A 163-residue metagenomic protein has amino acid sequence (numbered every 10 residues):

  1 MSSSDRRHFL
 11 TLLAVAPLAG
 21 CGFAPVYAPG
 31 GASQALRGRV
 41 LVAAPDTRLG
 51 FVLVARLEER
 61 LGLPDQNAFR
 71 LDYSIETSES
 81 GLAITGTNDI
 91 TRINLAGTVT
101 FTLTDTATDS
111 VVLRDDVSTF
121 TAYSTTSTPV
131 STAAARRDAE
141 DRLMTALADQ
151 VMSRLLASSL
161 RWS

Functional and structural regions predicted by a protein language model:
M1-G20: N-terminal secretory signal peptides and thylakoid transit peptides that target proteins across membranes
A19-R37: Bacterial Sec signal peptide processing site at the extreme N-terminus
Q34-A44, T128: Acidic/histidine-rich, surface-exposed loop or edge segments in extracytoplasmic proteins
V40-S74: Post-signal-peptide N-terminal segment of Sec-exported extracytoplasmic proteins
E58, G62, A148, M152-L160: Sec-exported extracytoplasmic/periplasmic mature domains
P64-R70, S74-R114, T121-D138, T145 (+1 more regions): Surface-exposed short loop/turn segments
